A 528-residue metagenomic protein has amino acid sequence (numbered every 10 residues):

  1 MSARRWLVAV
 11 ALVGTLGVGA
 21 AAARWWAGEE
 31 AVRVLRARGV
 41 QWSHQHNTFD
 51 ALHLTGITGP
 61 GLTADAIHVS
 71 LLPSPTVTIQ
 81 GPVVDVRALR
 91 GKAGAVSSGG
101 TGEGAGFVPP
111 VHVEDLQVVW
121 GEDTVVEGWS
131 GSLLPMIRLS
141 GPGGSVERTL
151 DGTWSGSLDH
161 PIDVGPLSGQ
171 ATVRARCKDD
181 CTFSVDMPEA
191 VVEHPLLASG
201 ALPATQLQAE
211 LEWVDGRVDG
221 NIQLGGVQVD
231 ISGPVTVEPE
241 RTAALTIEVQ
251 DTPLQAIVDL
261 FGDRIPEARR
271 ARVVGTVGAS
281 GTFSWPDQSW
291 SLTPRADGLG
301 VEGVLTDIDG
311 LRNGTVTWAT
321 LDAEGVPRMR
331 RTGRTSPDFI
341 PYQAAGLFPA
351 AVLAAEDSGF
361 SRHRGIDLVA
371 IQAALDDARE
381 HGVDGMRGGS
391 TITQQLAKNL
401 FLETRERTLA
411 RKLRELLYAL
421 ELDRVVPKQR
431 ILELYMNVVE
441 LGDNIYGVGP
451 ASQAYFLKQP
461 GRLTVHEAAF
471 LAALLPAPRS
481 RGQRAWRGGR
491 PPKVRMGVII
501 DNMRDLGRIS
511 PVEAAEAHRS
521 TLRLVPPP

Functional and structural regions predicted by a protein language model:
M1-R4: N-terminal Lys/Arg-rich, disordered targeting/topogenic segments
W6-A21: Hydrophobic membrane-insertion alpha-helices, especially the h-region of bacterial N-terminal signal peptides
L7-V8, A27, V498: Sequence-pattern detector for short linear motifs and compositional/periodic biases rather than a specific fold
G17-G91, P109, V118, G314-Q343: Terminal hydrophobic membrane-targeting helix
V32-A37, G81-V84, A95-L116, T124-P528: Juxtamembrane regions of bacterial inner-membrane/periplasmic proteins, predominantly the peptidoglycan biogenesis
